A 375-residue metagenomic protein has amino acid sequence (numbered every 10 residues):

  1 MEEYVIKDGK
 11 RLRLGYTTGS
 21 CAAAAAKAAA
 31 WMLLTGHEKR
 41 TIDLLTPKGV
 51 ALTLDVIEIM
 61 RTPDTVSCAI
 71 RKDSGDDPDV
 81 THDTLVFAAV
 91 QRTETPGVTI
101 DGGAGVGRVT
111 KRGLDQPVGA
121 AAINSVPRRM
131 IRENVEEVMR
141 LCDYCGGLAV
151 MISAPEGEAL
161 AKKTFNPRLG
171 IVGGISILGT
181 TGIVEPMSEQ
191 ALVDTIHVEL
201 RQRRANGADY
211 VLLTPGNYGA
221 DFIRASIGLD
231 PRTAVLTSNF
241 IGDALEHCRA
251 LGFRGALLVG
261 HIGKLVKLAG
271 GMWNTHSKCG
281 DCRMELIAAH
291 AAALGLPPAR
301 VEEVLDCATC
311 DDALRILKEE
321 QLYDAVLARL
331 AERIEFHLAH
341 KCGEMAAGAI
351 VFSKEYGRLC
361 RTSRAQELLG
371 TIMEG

Functional and structural regions predicted by a protein language model:
M1-K163, P167-L169: Generic N-terminal targeting/processing segments that precede catalytic cores or assembly contacts
E3-I6, R13, L169-I175, T180-A346 (+1 more regions): A structural signal for small-residue-enriched, beta-sheet-centric alpha/beta enzyme cores and oligomeric scaffold folds
D55-T62, K162-R168, I316-L322, C360-G370: Short, charged low-complexity intrinsically disordered segments located at boundaries of structured domains
D83-F87, S226-L229, S363-L368: Surface-exposed flexible segments
T93, R128, A331-G375: Extended hydrophobic packing segments that form well-structured cores
A159, A220, R358: Flexible, glycine-rich phosphate/dinucleotide-binding loops and adjacent beta-alpha linkers at cofactor/substrate
